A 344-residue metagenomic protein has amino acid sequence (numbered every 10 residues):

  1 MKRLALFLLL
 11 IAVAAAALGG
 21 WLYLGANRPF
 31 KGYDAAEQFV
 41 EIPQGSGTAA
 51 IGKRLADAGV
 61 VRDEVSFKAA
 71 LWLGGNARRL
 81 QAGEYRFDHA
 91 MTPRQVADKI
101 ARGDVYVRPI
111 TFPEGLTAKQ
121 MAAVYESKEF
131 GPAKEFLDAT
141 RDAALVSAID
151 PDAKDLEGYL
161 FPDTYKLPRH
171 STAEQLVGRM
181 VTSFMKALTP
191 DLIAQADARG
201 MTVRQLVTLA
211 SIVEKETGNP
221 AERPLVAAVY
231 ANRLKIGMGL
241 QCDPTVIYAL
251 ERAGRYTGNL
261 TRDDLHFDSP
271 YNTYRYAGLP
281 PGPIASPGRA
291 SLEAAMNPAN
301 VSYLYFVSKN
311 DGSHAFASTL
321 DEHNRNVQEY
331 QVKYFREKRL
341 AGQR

Functional and structural regions predicted by a protein language model:
M1-E37: N-terminal type II signal-anchor transmembrane helix that functions as the membrane-insertion/stop-transfer segment
L10-A15, A58-G59, A82-E84, F136-T140 (+2 more regions): N-terminal start-of-chain detector that recognizes signal peptides and the immediate post-cleavage beginning
L22-L188: Signal peptide-directed extracytoplasmic domains
G47, A123-L137, L145-R344: Bacterial extracytoplasmic/cell-wall-associated proteins, especially those involved in peptidoglycan
